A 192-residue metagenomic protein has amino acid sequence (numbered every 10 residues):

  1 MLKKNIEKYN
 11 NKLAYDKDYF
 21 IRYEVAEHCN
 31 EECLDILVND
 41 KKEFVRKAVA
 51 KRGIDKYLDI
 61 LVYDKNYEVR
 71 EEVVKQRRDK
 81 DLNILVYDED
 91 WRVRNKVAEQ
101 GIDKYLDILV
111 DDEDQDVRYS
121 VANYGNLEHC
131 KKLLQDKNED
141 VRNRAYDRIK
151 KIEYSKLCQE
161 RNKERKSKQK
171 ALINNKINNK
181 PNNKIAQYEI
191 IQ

Functional and structural regions predicted by a protein language model:
M1-Q192: Alpha-helical scaffold segments
